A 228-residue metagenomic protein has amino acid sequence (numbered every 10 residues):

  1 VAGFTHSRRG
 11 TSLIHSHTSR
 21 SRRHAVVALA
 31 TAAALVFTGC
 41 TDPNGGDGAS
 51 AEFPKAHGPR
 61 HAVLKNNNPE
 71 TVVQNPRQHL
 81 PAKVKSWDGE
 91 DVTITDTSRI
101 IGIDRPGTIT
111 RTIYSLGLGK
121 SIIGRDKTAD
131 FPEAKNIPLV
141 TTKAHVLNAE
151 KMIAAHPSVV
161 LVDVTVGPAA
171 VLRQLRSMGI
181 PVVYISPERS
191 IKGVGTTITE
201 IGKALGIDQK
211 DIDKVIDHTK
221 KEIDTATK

Functional and structural regions predicted by a protein language model:
A2-A32, V36-T108, K210-K228: Bacterial Sec-exported substrate-binding components of ABC uptake systems
A2-G3, A154, V162, R176 (+1 more regions): Primarily hydrophobic membrane-targeting regions of prokaryotic envelope proteins
V72-N75, D130-E133, L175-R176: Short, conserved catalytic or adaptor-binding loops enriched in Gly and charged residues
P76, T93-T95, G117, I153-A154 (+2 more regions): Extracellular/periplasmic catalytic domains that process cell-envelope and extracellular macromolecules
S98-A155, V159, V164: A short, structured surface patch at a secondary-structure boundary
T128, G167, S190: Positions that flank functional sites
N148-A149, A169-V171: Short, charged beta->alpha transition segments
A170-K228: Extracytoplasmic substrate-binding proteins
